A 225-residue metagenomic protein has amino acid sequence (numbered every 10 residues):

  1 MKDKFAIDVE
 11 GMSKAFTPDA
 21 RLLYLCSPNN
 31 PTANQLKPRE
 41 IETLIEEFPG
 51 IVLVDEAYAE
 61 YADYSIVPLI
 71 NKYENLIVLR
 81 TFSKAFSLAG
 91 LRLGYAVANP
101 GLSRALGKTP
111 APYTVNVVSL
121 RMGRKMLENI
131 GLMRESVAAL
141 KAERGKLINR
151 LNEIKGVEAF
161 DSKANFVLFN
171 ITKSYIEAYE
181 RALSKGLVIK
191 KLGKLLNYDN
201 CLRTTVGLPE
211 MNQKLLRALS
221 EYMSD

Functional and structural regions predicted by a protein language model:
D3-E60: Active-site phosphate-binding strand-loop segment of PLP-dependent enzymes
A20, G50, N75-L76, V157 (+1 more regions): Short, conserved active-site loop motifs that form the nucleotide-linked donor/cofactor pocket
R39, R181-K185, K190, K194-D225: PLP-dependent enzyme catalytic core of the Aspartate aminotransferase-like
R39-E47, P68-K72, A105: Catalytic-core regions built around general acid/base machinery
N75-E153, E158-F160: PLP-dependent aminotransferase class I/II
A98, F169-K173, V206-L208: Short beta-strand-to-loop capping motifs
K141, E153-K185, L202: Conserved PLP-binding catalytic core of the aspartate aminotransferase-like
